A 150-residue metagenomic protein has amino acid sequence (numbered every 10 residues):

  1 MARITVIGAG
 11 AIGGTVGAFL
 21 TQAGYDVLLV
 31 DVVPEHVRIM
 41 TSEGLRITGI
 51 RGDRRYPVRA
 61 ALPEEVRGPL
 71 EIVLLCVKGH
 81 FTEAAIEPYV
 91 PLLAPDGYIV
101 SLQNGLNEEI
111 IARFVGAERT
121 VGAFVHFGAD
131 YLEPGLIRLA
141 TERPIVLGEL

Functional and structural regions predicted by a protein language model:
M1-L45, G49: NAD(P)+-binding Rossmann beta1-loop-alpha1 motif at the extreme N-terminus of oxidoreductases
A2, E71, R143: Nucleotide donor/acceptor-binding cores
V6, V30, L75-C76, S101-L102 (+1 more regions): Active-site-adjacent beta-strand anchor residues
V33, N107, R143: A generic "binding-loop/recognition-motif" signal
L45-G49, G116-R119, I137-T141: Short, hinge-like loop/turn segments at secondary-structure boundaries
I50-R54, L150: Active-site-adjacent segment of FAD-dependent monooxygenases/related oxidoreductases
R54-L136: Rossmann-like NAD(P)(H) cofactor-binding subdomain of soluble oxidoreductases
G135-L150: Short beta-strand and adjoining strand-loop segment in the mid-core of the Rossmann-like NAD(P)-dependent dehydrogenase
